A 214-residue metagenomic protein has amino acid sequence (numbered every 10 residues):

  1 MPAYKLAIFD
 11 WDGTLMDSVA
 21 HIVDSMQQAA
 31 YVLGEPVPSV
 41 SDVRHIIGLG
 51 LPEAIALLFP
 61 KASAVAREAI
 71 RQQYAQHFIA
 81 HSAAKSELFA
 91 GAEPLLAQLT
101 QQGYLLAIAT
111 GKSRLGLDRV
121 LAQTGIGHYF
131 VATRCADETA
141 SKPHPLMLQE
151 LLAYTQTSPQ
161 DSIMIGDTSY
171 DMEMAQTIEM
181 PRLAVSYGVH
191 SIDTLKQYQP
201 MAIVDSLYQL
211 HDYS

Functional and structural regions predicted by a protein language model:
M1-H45: Active-site neighborhood of HAD-like aspartate-dependent phosphohydrolases
I47-A80, A90-E93, A97-T100: A metal-dependent, Asp-based hydrolase signature
A80-I108, R114-D118, P145: Short, acidic loop-to-helix structural element flanking the phosphoryl-transfer center in phosphate-processing enzymes
A84-E87, S113-M164, S169-I178, I192-T194: Substrate-recognition "cap/lid" segment bordering the active-site pocket of phosphatases
M180, Q199-P200: As written
A202-S206: Short acidic-hydrophobic, aromatic-tinged amphipathic segments that line or gate anion-handling sites
